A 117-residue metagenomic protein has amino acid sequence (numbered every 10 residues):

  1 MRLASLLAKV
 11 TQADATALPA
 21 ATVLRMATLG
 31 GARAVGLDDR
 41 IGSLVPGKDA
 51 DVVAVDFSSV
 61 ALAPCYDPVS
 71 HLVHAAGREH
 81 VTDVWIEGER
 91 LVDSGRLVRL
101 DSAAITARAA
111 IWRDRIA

Functional and structural regions predicted by a protein language model:
M1-S59, A75-G77: His/Asp/Glu-enriched, well-ordered alpha-helical/loop segment that forms or immediately abuts the divalent-metal
L6, D93, D114: Residue-level marker of positions within ordered structural domains that often coincide with functionally constrained
A15, P19, V23, L97 (+2 more regions): Catalytic cores of large soluble enzymes that bind and process phosphate-bearing ligands
A17-A27, V81-G95, A117: Low-complexity, flexible helical/coil segments
D49-T106: C-terminal cap of metal-dependent C-N hydrolases
T106-A117: Short, solvent-exposed cationic patches
